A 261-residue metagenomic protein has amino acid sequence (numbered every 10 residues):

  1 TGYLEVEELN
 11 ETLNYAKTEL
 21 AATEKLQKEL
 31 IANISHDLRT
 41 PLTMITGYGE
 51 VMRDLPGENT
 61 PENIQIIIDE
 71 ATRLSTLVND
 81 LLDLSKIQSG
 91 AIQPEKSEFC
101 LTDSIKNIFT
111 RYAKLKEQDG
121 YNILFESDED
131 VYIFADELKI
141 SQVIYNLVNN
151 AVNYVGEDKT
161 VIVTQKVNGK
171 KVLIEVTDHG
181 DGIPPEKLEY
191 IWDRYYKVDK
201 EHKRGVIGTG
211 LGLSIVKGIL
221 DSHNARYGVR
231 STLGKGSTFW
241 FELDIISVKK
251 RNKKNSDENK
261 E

Functional and structural regions predicted by a protein language model:
T1-I31, T46-D54, S104, R194 (+5 more regions): Membrane-proximal HAMP signal-relay module
D69-L74: Short alpha-helical segment of the dimerization/phosphotransfer core of two-component systems
E95-C100, E117, N122-Y132: Conserved catalytic submotifs in the C-terminal HATPase_c
K114, D181-G182: Glycine-rich G1-box
A151-V152: Short helix-loop "hinge" at the ATP-lid/N-box region of the Bergerat-fold HATPase_c
D158-K170: Short beta-strand/loop element within the Bergerat-fold HATPase_c
D178: Acidic ATP/Mg2+-coordinating residue in the GHKL
I183-K197: Short conserved segment of the HATPase_c
